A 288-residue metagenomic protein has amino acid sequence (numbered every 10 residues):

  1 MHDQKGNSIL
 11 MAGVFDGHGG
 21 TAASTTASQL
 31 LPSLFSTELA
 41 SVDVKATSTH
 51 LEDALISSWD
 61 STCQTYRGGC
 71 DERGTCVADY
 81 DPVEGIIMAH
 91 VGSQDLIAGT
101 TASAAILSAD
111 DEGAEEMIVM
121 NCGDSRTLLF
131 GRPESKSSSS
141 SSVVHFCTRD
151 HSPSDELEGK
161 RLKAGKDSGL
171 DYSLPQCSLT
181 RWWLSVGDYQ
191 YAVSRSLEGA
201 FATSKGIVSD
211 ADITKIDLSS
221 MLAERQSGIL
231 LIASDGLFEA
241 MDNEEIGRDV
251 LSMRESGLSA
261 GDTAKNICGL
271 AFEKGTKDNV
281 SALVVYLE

Functional and structural regions predicted by a protein language model:
M1-E288: PP2C/PPM-type serine/threonine phosphatase catalytic core, specifically the conserved beta-strand-loop-alpha-helix
